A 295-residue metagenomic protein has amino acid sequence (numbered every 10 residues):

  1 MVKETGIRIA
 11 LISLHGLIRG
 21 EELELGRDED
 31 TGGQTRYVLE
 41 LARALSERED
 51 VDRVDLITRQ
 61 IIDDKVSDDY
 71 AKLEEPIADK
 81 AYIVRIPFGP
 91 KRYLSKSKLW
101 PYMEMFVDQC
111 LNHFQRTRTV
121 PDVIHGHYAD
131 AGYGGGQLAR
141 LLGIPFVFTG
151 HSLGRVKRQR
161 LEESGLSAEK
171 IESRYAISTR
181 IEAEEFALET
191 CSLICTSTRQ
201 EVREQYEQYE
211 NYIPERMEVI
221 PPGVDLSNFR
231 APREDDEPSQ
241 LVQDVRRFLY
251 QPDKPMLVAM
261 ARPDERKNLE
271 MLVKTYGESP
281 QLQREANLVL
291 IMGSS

Functional and structural regions predicted by a protein language model:
M1-S295: Catalytic cores of nucleotide-sugar-dependent glycosyltransferases that transfer UDP/GDP/TDP-activated
